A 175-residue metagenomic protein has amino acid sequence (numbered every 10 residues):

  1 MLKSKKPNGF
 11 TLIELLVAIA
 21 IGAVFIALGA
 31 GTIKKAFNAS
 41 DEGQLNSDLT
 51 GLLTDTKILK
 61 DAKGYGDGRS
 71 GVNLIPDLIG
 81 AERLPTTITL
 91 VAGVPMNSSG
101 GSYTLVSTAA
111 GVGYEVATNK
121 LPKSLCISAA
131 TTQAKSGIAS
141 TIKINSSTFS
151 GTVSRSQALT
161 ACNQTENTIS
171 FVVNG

Functional and structural regions predicted by a protein language model:
M1-F37, D41, L45: N-terminal single-pass transmembrane signal-anchor helix
T32, G51, L125-S128: Generic detector of isolated residues embedded in canonical secondary-structure elements
K34-S70, P76-D77: Membrane-proximal N-terminal amphipathic helix
D61-G175: Periplasmic/extracellular, small/polar-rich flexible segments of pilin-like filament-forming proteins
